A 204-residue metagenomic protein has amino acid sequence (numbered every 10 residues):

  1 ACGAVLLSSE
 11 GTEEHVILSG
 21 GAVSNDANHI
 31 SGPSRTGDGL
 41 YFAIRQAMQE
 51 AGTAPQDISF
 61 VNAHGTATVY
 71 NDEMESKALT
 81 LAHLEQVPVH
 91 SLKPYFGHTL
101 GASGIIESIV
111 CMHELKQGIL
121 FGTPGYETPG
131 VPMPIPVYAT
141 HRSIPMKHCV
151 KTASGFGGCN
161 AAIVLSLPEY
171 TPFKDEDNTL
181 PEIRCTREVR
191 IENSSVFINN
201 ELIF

Functional and structural regions predicted by a protein language model:
A1-A51, F60, Y170-I203: Condensing-enzyme catalytic core mediating Claisen C-C bond formation in acyl metabolism
C2, T36, L40, E75 (+2 more regions): Catalytic-loop motifs flanking and including active-site residues across diverse enzymes
L6, L18, D26, I58 (+6 more regions): Conserved small-residue
E10-I17, F42-D57, K77-Y95, S103-G155 (+1 more regions): Structural signature of cysteine-dependent C-C bond-forming condensing enzymes
S24-N25, G65-T68, Y95-G97: Short, catalytically relevant binding-site loops at active-site mouths
D26-A27, Y70-N71, T99, G158-N160: Short active-site-adjacent structural elements
I30-G37, V69, H98-G101: Hydrophobic alpha-helical scaffolding
P55-N71, H83-Q86, F204: Conserved beta-ketoacyl condensing-enzyme motif
